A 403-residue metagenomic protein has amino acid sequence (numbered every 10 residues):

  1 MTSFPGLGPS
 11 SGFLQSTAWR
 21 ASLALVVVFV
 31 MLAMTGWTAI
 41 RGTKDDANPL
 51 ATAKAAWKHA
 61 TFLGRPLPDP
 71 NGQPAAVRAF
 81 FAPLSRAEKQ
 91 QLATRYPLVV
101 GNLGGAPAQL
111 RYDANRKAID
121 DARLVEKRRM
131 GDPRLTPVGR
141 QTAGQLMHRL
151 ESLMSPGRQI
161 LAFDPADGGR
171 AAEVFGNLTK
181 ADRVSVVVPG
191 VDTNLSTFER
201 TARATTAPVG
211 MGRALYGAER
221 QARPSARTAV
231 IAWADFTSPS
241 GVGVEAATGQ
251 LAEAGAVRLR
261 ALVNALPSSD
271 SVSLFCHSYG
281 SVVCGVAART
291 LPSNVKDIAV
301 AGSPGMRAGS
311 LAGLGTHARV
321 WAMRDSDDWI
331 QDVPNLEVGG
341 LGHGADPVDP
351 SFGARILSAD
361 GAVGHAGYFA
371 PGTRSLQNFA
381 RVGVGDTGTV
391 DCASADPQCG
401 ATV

Functional and structural regions predicted by a protein language model:
M1-A204, V390-A401: Flexible, membrane-associating and regulatory peripheral segments of lipid-active enzymes
F163, V188, H277, A301-G302: Short His-Asn-centered micro-motif
D167, A207, Y279: Short, glycine/acidic-rich beta->alpha junctions
L178, G190-A261, A265-D270, T290-V403: Lipolytic serine-hydrolase domain surface
R183-S185, S271-S273, D297: Structural motif
S185-V187, A232, F275: Soluble periplasmic/extracytoplasmic beta-strand elements of cell-envelope proteins
F275-C284: Gly/Ala-rich beta-loop-alpha elbow adjacent to hydrolase catalytic centers
G285-R289: Short, hydrophobic alpha-helix immediately C-terminal to the catalytic nucleophile
